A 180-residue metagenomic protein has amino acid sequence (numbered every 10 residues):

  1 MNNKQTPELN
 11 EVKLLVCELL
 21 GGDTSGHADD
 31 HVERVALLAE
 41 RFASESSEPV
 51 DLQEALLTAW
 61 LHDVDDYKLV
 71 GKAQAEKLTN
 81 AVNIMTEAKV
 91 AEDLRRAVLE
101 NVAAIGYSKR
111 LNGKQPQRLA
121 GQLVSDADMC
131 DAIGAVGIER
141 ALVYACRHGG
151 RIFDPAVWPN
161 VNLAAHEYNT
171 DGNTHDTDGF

Functional and structural regions predicted by a protein language model:
N2-C17: Short alpha-helical hairpin
N2-K4, L20-E33, L37-E48, L61 (+1 more regions): Divalent metal-dependent phosphate-bond-processing catalytic cores, especially two-metal-ion Mg2+/Mn2+ enzymes that act
E8-E11, H27, V50-E54: N-terminal glycine-rich anion-binding loops that anchor highly charged ligand groups
V35, E40, Q74-E87: An active-site-proximal "capping" alpha-helix that borders the catalytic cofactor pocket
V50-V70, K77, V98-S108: His-Asp-centered metal-binding catalytic motifs of divalent-metal-dependent phosphohydrolases/nucleases
D66-A73, C146, G172: A short secondary-structure junction motif
